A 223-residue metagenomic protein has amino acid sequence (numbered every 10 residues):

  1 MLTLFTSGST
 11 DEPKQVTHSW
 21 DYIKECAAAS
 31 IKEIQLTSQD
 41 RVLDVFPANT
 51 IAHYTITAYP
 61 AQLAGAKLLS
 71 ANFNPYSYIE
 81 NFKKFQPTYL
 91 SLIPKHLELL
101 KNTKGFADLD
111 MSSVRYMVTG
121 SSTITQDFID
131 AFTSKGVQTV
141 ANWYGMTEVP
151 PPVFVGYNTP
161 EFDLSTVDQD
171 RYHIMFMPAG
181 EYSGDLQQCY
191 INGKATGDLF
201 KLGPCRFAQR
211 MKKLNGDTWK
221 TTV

Functional and structural regions predicted by a protein language model:
M1-E25: Conserved AMP-binding A3 loop
S9, G65, S121: Conserved G/P- and acidic residue-centered "switch" motifs that form tight phosphate/ATP-binding loops in soluble
K14-T17, D44, A66-F73, A141: Short beta-strand->loop structural element characteristic of the AMP-binding/adenylate-forming
D21, K95, S122-T123: Alpha-helix/helix-capping structural signal
E25-R41, N49-Y89: Conserved AMP-binding/adenylation subdomain of ANL enzymes
Y89-S91, K101-F162: Gly/Ser/Thr-rich phosphate-binding loop
T123, V153-G197: Adenylate-forming AMP-binding core of the ANL superfamily, especially NRPS adenylation
A179-V223: Conserved ATP-binding/catalytic segment of the ANL
